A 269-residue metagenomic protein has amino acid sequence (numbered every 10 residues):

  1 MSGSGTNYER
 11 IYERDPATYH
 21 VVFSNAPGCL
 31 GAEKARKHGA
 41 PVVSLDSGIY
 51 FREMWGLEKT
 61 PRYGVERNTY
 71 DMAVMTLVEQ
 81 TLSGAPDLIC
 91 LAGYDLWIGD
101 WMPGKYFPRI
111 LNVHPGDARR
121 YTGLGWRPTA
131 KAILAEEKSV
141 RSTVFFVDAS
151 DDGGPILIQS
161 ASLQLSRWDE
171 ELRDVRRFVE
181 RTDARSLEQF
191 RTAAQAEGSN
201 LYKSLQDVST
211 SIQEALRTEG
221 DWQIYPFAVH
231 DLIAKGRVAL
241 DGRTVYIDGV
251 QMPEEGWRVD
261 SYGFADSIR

Functional and structural regions predicted by a protein language model:
M1-R269: One-carbon transfer enzymes
